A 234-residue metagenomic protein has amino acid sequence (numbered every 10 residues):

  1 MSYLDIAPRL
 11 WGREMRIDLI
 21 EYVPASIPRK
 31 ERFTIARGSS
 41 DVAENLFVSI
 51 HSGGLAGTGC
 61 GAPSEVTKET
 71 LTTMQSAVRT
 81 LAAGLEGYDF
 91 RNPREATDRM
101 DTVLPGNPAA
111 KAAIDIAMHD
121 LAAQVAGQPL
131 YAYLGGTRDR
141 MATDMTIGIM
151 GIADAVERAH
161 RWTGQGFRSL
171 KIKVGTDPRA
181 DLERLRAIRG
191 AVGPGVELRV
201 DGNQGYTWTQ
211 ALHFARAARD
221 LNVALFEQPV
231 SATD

Functional and structural regions predicted by a protein language model:
M1-E14: N-terminal amphipathic/basic-hydrophobic helices that include classical n-h-c signal peptides and signal-anchor
W11-G53, C60-T67: Structured beta-strand/loop patches that form or line metal/cofactor-binding pockets in enzymes
M15-I20, I35, S39, D98 (+2 more regions): N-terminal amphipathic alpha-helix/helix-capping segment at the start of soluble metabolic enzymes
I17-L19, I50-H51, A56-V125: Metal- or metallocofactor-binding catalytic centers and their adjacent structured scaffolds across diverse enzyme
D41-A43, A109, G136: Short coil/turn motifs at beta-sheet boundaries
V48, G54, I114, G127 (+3 more regions): Conserved, mostly hydrophobic/aromatic
A132-D234: Metal-dependent enolase-superfamily TIM-barrel catalytic cores that perform enediolate-based chemistry
